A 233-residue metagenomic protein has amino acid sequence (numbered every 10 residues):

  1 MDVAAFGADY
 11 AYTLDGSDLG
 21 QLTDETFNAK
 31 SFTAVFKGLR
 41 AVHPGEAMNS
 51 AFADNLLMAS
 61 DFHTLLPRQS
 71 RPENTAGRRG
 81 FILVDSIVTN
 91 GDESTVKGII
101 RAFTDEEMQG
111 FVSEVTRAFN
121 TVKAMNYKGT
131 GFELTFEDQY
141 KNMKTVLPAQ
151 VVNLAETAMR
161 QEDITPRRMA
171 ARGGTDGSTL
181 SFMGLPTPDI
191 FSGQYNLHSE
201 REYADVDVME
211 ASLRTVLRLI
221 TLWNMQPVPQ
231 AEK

Functional and structural regions predicted by a protein language model:
M1-S113, N120, Y140: Midchain, well-structured core segments that form catalytic/ion-binding scaffolds
Y10-L14, R168-A170, D189-S192: General beta-strand structural signal in soluble alpha/beta enzymes
K37-V42, I190-H198: A glycine-centered beta->alpha junction motif in the catalytic cores of kinase/phosphotransferase enzymes
F52-P72, E106-E107, E114-R117, T157 (+2 more regions): His/Asp/Glu-rich mid-to-C-terminal helical/loop segments that flank catalytic regions of hydrolases
L57, H63-N74, F81-L83, T130 (+1 more regions): Active-site-adjacent substrate-binding region of metalloamidase/peptidase-like peptide-processing proteins
T89, K128-T130: Flexible hinge/switch segments at interdomain interfaces of large molecular machines
T116-N126: A common structural junction motif
